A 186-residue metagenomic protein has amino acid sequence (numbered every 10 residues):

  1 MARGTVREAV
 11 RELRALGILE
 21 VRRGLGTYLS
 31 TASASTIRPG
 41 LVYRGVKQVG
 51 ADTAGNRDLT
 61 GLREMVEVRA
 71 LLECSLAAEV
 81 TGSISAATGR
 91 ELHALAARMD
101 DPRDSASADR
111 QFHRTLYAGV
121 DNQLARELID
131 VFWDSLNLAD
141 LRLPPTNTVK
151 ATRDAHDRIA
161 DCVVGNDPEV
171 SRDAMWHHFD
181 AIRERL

Functional and structural regions predicted by a protein language model:
M1-L71: Short linear motifs at protein or domain termini
R38, G45, R57, E67-I84 (+2 more regions): Hydrophobic, amphipathic alpha-helical faces that serve as interaction scaffolds
L59, A70, R90-H93, K150-D154: Amphipathic alpha-helical repeat elements characteristic of tetratricopeptide repeat
G82, D101, V164-G165: Alpha-helix C-terminal capping/termination sites
A86-D100: Amphipathic alpha-helical segments enriched in hydrophobic/aromatic residues interleaved with Lys/Arg
A96-A97, S107, E127-L186: C-terminal all-alpha effector/ligand-binding and dimerization domain of prokaryotic HTH-type transcriptional repressors
R103-D109: A short, aromatic/hydrophobic, helix- or strand-capping loop or linear motif that either lines the entrance/gate
